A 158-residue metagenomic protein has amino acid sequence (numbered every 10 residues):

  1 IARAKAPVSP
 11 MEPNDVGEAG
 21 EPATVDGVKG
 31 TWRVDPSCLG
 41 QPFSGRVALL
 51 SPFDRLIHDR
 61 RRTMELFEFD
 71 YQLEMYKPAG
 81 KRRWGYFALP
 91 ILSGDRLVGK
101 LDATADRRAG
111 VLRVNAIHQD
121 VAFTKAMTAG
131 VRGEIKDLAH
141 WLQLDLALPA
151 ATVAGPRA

Functional and structural regions predicted by a protein language model:
I1-A158: Long, charged, low-complexity, helical-prone intrinsically disordered regions
